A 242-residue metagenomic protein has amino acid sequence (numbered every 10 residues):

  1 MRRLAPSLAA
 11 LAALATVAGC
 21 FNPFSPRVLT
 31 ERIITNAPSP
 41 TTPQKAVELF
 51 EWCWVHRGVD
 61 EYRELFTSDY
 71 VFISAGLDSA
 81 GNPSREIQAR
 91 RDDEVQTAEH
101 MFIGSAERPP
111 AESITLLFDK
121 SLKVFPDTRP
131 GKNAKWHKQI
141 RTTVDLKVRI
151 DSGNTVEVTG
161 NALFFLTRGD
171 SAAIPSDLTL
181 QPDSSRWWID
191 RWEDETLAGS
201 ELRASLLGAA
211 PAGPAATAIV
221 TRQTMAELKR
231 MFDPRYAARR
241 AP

Functional and structural regions predicted by a protein language model:
M1-C20: Sec-dependent bacterial lipoprotein signal peptides
C20-H56, E64, E86: Short, low-complexity N-terminal intrinsically disordered segments enriched in polar/charged residues
F21-I33, T128, K135-R240: Short beta-strand edge/turn micro-motifs at domain boundaries
P43-A46, F50, G58, Y62 (+4 more regions): Stable alpha-helical elements in mature extracytoplasmic
R57-A75, P242: Short, well-ordered alpha-helical segments enriched in acidic and aromatic residues
F66-S68, G76, K120, T142-L146 (+1 more regions): A mature extracytoplasmic/lumenal domain signature
V71-I87: A short gly/proline-enriched turn/hairpin at secondary-structure junctions
R85-T159: Surface-exposed, charged secondary-structure patches
